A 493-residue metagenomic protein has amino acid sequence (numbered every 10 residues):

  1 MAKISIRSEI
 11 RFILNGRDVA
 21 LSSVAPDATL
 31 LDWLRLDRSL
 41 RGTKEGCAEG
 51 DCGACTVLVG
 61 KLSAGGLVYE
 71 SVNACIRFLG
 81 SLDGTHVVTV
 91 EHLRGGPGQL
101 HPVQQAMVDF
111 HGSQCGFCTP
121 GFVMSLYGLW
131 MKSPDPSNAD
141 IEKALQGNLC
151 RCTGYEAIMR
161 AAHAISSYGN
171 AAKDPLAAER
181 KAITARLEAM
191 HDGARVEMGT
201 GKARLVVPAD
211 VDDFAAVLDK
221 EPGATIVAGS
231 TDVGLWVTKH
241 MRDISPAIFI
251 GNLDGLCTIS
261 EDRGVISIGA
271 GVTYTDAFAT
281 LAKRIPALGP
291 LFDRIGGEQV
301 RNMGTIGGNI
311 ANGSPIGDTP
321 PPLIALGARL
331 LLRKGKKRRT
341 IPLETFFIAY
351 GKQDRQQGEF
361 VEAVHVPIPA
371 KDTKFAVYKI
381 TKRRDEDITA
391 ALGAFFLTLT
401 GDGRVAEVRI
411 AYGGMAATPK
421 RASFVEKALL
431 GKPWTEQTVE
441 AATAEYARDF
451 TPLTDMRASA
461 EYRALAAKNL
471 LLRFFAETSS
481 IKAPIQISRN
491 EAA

Functional and structural regions predicted by a protein language model:
I6-F12: Short structural boundary motif marking the start of a folded domain
I13, D18, V57-L62, E70-N73 (+4 more regions): C-terminal structural segment of proteins
R17-P26: Short, contiguous acidic and Ser/Thr-rich linear segments
A25-V57: A basic, amphipathic helix-loop patch mediating RNA/tRNA/ribosome contacts
G46, D51, S71-A74, H86 (+2 more regions): The −1 position to Zn-ligating cysteines in a subset of zinc-ribbon hairpins
V59-V90: S4-like RNA-binding module at protein N-termini
G84-F110: NAD(P)H dinucleotide-binding glycine-rich loop of Rossmann-like/cofactor-binding domains, especially the beta1-alpha1
